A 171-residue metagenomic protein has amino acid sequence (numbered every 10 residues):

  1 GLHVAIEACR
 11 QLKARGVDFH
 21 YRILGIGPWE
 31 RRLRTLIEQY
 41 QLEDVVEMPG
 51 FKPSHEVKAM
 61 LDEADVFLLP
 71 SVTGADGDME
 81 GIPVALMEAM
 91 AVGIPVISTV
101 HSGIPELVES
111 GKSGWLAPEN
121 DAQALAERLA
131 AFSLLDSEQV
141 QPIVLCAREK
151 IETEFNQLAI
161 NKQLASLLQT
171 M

Functional and structural regions predicted by a protein language model:
G1-Q11, P28-R34, Q123, L158: A conserved mid-protein helix/loop that constitutes part of the nucleotide-sugar donor-binding site
R32-H55: Nucleotide-activated donor-binding/catalytic signature segment of Leloir-type glycosyltransferases, i.e., the conserved
F51-K52, A59-A64: Short alpha-helical donor nucleotide-sugar binding micro-motif in glycosyltransferases
D62-D78, I94: Acidic donor-binding loop of glycosyltransferase active sites
L86, A91, P95-S98, V108: Short hydrophobic beta-strand element within catalytic cores of glycosyltransferases and related nucleotide-activated
S98-G111, W115-L116: Short acidic/histidine- and often glycine-rich active-site loop of Leloir-type glycosyltransferases that engages
S110-G111, W115-A122, A131-S137: Conserved acidic donor-binding segment of nucleotide-sugar-dependent glycosyltransferases
A131, E138-E154, I160-Q163: A short, well-ordered alpha-helix in the C-terminal region of glycosyltransferases
